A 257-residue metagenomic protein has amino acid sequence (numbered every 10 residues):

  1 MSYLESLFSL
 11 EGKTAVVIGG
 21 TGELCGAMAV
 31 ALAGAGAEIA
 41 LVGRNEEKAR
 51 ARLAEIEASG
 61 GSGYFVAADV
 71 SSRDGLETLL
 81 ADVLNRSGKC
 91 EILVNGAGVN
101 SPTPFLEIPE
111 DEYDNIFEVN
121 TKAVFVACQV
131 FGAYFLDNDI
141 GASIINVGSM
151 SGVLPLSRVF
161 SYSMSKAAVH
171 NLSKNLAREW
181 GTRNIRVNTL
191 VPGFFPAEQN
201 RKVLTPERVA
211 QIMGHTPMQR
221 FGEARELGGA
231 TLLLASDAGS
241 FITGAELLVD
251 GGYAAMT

Functional and structural regions predicted by a protein language model:
S2-S6, L154, T231-L232, T243-T257: Short C-terminal tail/terminal secondary-structure segment of NAD(P)H-dependent dehydrogenase/reductase domains
T21-G22: Conserved glycine-rich cofactor-binding loop
P104-F105, P109-F117, N200, I212: Substrate-binding pocket helix/loop in short-chain dehydrogenase/reductase
I108, P155-S163, N175, Q199: Active-site loop-to-helix junction immediately N-terminal to the catalytic Tyr of the SDR YXXXK motif in Rossmann-fold
C128, S165, S173: Active-site helix of classical SDR
A133, R178-T182, S240: Alpha-helical segment proximal to the catalytic Tyr-Lys
S149: Residue(s) in the substrate-gating loop at a strand-loop-helix junction that position the organic substrate next
